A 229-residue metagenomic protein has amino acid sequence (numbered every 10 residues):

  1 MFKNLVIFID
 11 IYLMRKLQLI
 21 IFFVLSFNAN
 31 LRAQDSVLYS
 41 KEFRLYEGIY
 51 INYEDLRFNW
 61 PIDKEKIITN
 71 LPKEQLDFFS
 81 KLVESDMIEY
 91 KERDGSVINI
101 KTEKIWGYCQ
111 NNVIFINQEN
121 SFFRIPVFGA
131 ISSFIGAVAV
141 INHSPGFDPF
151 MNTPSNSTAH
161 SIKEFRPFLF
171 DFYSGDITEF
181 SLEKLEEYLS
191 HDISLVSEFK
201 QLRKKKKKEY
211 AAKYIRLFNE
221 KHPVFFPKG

Functional and structural regions predicted by a protein language model:
M1-L38: Bacterial Sec-dependent N-terminal signal peptides
L19, V24-L25, L185, I215-F218: Generic hydrophobic secondary-structure signal
D35-V196: Aromatic-patch recognition
Y188-G229: C-terminal partner/receptor-binding element of secreted or periplasmic proteins
